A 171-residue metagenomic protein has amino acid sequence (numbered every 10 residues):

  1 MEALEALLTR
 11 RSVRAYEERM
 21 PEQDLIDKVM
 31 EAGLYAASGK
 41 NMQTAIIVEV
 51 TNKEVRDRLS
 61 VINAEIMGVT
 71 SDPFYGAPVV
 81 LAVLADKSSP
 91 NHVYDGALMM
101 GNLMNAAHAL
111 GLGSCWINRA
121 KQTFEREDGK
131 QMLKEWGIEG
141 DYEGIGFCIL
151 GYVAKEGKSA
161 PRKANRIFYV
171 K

Functional and structural regions predicted by a protein language model:
M1-K171: Acidic, surface-exposed loops and disordered segments
